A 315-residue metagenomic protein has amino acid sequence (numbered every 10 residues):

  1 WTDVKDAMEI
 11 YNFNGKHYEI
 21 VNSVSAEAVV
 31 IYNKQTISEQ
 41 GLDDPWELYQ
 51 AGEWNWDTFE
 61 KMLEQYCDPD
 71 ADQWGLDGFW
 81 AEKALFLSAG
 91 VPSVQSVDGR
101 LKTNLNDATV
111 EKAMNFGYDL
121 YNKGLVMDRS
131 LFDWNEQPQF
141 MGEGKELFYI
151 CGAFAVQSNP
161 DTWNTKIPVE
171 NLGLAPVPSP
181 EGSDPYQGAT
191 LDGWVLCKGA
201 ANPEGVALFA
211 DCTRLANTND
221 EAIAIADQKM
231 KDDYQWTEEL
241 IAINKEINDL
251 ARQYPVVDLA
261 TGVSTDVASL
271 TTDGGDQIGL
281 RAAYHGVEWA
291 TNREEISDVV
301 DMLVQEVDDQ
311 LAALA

Functional and structural regions predicted by a protein language model:
W1-T2, L48-A51, P92-K112, N164-K166 (+1 more regions): Short, solvent-exposed loop/beta-turn-alpha elements that line the ligand-binding surface or hinge of extracytoplasmic
E9-V30, S38, N55-K102: Extracytoplasmic/periplasmic solute-binding protein
T36-D44, G199-V206: Short helix-loop capping/hinge motifs at secondary-structure junctions, enriched in acidic/polar residues
G52-T58, D128-E143: Short helix-initiation/N-cap motifs at beta->coil->alpha
E60-L63, D98-L131: Glycine-centered hinge/linker elements that transmit conformational signals in sensory and ligand-binding systems
D72, G142-G152: Alpha-to-beta junction loops
W163-Y234: Extracytoplasmic/periplasmic substrate-recognition and gating elements
K198, P203-E204, N217-A315: Conserved C-terminal helix/tail region of periplasmic/extracytoplasmic solute-binding proteins
